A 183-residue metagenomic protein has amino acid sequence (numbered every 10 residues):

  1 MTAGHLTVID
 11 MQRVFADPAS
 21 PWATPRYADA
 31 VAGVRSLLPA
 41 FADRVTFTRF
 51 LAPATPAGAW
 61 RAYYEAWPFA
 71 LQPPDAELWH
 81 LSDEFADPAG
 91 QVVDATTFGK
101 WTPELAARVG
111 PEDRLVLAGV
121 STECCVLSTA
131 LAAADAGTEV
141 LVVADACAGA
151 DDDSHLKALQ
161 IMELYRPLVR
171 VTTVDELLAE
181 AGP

Functional and structural regions predicted by a protein language model:
M1-H5, G33, A40, F69-P183: Active-site-adjacent betaalpha module
T2-G4, A19-L51: A short alpha/beta connector and helix-capping loop motif
H5-M11: N-terminal nucleotide-binding beta1-loop-alpha1 segment
Q12-P18: Short acidic, Gly/Ser-rich segments with clustered Asp/Glu that frequently serve as metal-coordination loops in enzyme
R13, A52, A148: Short, glycine/acidic-enriched loop or turn micro-motifs at the edges of active sites
A16, T55, D151: Conserved protein kinase catalytic core
A54-P73: Acidic/polar short surface loop at catalytic or gating sites that assists cofactor/ion binding and chemistry
